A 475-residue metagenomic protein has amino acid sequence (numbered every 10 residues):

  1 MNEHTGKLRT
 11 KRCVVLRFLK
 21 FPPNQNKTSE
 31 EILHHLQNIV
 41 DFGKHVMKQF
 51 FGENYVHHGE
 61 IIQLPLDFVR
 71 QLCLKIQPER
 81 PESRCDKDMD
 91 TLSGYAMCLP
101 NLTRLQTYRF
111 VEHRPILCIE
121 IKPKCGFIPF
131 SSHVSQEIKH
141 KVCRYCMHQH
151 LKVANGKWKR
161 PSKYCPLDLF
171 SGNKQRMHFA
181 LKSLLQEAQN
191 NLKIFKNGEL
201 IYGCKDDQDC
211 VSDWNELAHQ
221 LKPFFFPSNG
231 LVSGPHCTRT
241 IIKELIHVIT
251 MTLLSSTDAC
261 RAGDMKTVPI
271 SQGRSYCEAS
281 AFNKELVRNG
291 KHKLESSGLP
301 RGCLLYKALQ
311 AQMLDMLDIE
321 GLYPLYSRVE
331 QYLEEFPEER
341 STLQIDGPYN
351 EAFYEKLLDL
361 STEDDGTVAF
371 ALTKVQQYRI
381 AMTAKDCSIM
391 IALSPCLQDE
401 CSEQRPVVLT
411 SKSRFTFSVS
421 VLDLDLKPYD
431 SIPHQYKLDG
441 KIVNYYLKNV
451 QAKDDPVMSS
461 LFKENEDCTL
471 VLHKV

Functional and structural regions predicted by a protein language model:
N2-V475: Conserved ATP-binding subdomain of kinase catalytic cores across diverse folds
